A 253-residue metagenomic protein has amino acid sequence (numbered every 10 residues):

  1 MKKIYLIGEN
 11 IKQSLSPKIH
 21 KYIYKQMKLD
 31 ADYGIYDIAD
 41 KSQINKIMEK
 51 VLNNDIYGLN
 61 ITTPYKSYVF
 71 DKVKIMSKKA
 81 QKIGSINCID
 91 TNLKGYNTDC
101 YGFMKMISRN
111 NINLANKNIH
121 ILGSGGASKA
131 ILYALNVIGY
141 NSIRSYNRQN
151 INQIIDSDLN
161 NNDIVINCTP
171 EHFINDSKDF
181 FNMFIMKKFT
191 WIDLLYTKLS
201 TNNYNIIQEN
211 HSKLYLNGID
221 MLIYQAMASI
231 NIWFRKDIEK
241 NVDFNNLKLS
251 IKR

Functional and structural regions predicted by a protein language model:
K2-S108, I206: Phosphate/diphosphate ligand-binding glycine-rich loop within oxidoreductases
G8, N97-C100, I107-I112, N116-Y140 (+1 more regions): Glycine-rich adenosine-cofactor-binding loop
P64, N167-E171, L195-Y196: Short glycine-/small-residue-rich Rossmann-like dinucleotide-binding loops
V137-S142, N210-L214: Conserved S-adenosyl-L-methionine
N147-N162: Short acidic low-complexity segments
F173-W191, I206: Rossmann-fold NAD(P) dinucleotide-binding segment
T190-K240, F244-N246: Rossmann-fold NAD(P)-binding glycine/threonine-rich loop
